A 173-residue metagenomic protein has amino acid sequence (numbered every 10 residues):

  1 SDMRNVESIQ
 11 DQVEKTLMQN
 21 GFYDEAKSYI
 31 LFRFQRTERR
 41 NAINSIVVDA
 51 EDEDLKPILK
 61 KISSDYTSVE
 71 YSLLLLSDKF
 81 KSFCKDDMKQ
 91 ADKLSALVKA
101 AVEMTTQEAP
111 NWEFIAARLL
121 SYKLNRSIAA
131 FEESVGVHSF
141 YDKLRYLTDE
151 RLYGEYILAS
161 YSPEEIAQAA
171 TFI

Functional and structural regions predicted by a protein language model:
S1-I173: Extended catalytic cores of very large enzyme megasubunits
